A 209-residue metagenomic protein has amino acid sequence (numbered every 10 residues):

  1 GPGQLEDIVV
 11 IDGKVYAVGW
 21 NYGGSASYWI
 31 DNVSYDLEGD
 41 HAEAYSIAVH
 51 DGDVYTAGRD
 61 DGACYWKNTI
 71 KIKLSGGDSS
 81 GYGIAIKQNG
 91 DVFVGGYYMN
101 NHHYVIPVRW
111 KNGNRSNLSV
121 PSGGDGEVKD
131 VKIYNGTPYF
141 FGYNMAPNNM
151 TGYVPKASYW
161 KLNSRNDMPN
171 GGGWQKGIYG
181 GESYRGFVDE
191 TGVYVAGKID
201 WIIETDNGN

Functional and structural regions predicted by a protein language model:
G1-N209: Residue-level hotspots at or immediately adjacent to binding/recognition sites across diverse folds
